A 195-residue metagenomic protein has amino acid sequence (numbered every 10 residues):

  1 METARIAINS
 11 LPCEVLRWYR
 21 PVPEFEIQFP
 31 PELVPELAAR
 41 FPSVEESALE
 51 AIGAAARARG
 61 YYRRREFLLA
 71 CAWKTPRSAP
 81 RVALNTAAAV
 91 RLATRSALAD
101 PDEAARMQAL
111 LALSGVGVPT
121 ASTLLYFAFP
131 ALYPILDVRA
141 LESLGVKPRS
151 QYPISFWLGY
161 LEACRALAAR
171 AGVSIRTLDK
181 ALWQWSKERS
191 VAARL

Functional and structural regions predicted by a protein language model:
M1-L68, Y133-L195: C-terminal accessory module of base-excision DNA glycosylases/AP lyases that mediates lesion recognition and DNA
A55-A112: Alpha-helical ds-nucleic-acid-binding substructure associated with the helix-hairpin-helix region of base-excision DNA
E103-R106, T120, Y160: N-terminal alpha-helical segment
A121-Y126: Short hydrophobic alpha-helical segments that form membrane-spanning helices or hydrophobic packing faces of helical
F127-Y133: Catalytic Zn2+-binding segment of zinc metalloproteases
